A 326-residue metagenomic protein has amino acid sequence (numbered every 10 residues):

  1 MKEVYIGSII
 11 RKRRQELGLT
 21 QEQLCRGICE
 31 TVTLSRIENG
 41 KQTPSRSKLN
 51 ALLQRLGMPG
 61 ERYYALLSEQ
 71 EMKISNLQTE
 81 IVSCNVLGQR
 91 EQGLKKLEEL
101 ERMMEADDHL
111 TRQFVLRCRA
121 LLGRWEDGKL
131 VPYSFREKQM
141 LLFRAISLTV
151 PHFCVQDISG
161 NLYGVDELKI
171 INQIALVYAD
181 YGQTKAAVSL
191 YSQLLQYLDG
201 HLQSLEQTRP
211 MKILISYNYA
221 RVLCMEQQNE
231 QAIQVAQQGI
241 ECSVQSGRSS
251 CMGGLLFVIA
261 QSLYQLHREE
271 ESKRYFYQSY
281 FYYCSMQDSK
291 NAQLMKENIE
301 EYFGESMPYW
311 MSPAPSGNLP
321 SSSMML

Functional and structural regions predicted by a protein language model:
M1-E16: A short, Lys/Arg-rich alpha-helix, primarily the initiator
L17-R36: Short alpha-helical DNA-recognition segment
S47-R62: DNA major-groove recognition helix of helix-turn-helix/homeodomain DNA-binding modules
L97-E105, F143-Q156, S192-S204, Q237-R248 (+1 more regions): Amphipathic alpha-helical segments of tetratricopeptide repeats
